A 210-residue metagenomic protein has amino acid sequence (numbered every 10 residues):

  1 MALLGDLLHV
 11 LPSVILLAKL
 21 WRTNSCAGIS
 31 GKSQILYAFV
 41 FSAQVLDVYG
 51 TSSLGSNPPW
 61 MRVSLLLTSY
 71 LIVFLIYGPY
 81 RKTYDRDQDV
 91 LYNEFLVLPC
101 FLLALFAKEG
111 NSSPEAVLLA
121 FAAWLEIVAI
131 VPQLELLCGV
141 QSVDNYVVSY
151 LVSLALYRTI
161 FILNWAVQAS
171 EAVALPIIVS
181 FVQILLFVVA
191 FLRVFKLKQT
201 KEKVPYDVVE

Functional and structural regions predicted by a protein language model:
M1-E210: Alpha-helical membrane-protein topology signature
